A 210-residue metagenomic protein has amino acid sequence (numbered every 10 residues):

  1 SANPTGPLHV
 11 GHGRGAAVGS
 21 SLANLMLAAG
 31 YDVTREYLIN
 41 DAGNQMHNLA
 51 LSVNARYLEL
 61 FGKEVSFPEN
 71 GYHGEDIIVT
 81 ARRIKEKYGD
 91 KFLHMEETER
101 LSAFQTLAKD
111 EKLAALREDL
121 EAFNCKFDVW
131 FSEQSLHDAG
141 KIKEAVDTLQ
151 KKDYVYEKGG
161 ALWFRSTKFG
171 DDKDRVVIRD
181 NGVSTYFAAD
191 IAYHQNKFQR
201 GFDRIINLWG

Functional and structural regions predicted by a protein language model:
S1-G210: NTP-dependent nucleotidyl-transfer catalytic core
